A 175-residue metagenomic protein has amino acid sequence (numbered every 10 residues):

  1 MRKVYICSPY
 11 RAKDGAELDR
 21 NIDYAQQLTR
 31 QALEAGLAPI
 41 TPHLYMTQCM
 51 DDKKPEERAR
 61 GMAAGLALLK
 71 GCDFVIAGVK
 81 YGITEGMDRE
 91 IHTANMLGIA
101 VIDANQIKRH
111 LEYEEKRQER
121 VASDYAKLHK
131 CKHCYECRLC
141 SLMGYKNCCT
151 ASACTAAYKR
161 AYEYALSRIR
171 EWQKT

Functional and structural regions predicted by a protein language model:
M1-K3, Q118-E136: Positively charged, hydrophobic/aromatic-enriched amphipathic segments
M1-R117: Catalytic phosphate/metal-binding cores of nucleic-acid and nucleotide-processing enzymes, i.e., regions that mediate
I83, E119, L139-L142: A subset of signal/propeptide-processing and intrinsically disordered low-complexity segments in secreted/extracellular
I99, Y113, K130, S141-G144 (+1 more regions): Generic detector of low-complexity/intrinsically disordered segments and short hydrophobic N-terminal stretches
I107-K127, T150-T175: Flexible loop/turn and low-complexity linker elements, especially glycine-anchored beta turns and charged/proline-rich
K130-Y158: Cysteine-cluster motifs in flexible loop/terminal segments that predominantly coordinate metals
